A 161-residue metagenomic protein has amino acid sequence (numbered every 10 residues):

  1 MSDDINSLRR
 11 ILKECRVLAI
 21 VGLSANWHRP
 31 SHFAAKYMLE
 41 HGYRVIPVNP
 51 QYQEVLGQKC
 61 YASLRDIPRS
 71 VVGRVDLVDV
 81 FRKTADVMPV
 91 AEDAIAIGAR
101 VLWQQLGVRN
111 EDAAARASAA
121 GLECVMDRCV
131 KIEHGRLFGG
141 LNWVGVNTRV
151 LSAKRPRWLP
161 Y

Functional and structural regions predicted by a protein language model:
M1-D4, V55-G73, D79-M88: Glycine-rich, highly charged phosphate/nucleotide-binding loops
L18-A19: Conserved beta-strand elements of the Class I
N26-R29, K36-L56: NAD(P)-binding Rossmann-fold cofactor-contacting core
G73, E111-H134: Short acidic, glycine/proline-enriched helix-loop-strand junctions
V78-D79, W103: N-terminal Rossmann-like NAD(P) cofactor-binding module of classical short-chain dehydrogenase/reductase
D93-A117: ADP-ribose/adenylate-binding Rossmann-like module
V146-Y161: Conserved anion/nucleotide-ligand pocket segment
